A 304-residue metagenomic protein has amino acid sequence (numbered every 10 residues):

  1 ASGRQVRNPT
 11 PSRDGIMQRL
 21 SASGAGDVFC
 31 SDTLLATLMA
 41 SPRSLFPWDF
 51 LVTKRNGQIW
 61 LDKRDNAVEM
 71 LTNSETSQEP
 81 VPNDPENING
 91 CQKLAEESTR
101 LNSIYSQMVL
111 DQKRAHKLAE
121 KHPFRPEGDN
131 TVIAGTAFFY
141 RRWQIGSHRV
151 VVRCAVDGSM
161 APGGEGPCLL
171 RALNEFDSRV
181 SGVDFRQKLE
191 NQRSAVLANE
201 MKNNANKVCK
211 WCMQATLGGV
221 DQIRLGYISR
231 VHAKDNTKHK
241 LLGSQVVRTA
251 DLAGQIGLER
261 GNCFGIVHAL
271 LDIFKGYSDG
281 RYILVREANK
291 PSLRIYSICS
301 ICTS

Functional and structural regions predicted by a protein language model:
A1-S304: Accessory terminal regions of nucleic-acid processing enzymes
